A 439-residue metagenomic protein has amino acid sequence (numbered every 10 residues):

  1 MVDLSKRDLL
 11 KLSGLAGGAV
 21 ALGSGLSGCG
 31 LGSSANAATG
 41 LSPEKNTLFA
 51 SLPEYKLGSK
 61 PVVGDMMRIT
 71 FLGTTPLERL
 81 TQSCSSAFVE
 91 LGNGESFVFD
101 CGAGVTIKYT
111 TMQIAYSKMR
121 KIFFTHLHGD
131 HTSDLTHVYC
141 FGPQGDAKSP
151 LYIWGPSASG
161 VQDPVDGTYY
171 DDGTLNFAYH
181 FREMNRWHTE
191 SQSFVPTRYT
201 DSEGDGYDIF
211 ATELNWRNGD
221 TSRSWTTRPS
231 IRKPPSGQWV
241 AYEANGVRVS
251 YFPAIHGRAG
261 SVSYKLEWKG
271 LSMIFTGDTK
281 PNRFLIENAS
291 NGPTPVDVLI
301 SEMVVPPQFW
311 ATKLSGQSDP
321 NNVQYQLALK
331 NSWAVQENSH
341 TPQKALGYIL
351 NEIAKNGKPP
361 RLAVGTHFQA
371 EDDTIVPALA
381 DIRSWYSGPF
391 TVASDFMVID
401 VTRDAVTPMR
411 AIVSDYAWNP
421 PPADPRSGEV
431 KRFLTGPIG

Functional and structural regions predicted by a protein language model:
M1-D3, D8-G32: N-terminal export signals
S5, S263, S272-I274, K280-M397: Cap/insert and terminal regions of metallo-dependent hydrolase folds
D8, S133-T136, K344: Active-site phosphate/pyrophosphate-handling residues
S13, C101, M303: Glycine-rich, N-terminal phosphate-binding loop of Rossmann-like dinucleotide-binding domains
G14, I114, P143, S290 (+1 more regions): Residue-level signal for alpha-helix termini/capping positions
G17, L22, G30-M273, D372 (+2 more regions): Binuclear metal-dependent hydrolase catalytic cores
R432-G439: A cross-taxonomic marker for long C-terminal extensions/tails that follow the last structured domain
